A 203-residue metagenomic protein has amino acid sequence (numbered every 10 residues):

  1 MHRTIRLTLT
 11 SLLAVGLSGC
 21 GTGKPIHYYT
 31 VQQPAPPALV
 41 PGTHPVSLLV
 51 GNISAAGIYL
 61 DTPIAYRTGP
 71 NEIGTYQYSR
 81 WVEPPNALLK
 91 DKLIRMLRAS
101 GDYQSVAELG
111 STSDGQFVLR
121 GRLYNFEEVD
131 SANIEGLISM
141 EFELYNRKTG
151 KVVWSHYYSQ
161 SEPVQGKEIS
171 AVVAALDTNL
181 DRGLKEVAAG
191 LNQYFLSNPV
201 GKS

Functional and structural regions predicted by a protein language model:
M1-S18: Sec-dependent bacterial lipoprotein signal peptides
C20-N86, Y194-S203: A structural "domain/chain start" motif
G21-T43, R95, A99-K151: Surface-exposed short loop/turn segments
I53, R122-F126, S159-Q160: Generic short beta-strand segments
N71-R80, K148-R182, E186: Short secondary-structure boundary motifs at beta->alpha junctions and helix caps
N86, K90-I94, S100, D177-L180 (+2 more regions): Extracytoplasmic/secreted envelope proteins and their assembly/folding machinery, especially bacterial periplasmic
A99-S105, A189-S203: Surface-exposed helix-capping loop/turn segments at secondary-structure junctions
